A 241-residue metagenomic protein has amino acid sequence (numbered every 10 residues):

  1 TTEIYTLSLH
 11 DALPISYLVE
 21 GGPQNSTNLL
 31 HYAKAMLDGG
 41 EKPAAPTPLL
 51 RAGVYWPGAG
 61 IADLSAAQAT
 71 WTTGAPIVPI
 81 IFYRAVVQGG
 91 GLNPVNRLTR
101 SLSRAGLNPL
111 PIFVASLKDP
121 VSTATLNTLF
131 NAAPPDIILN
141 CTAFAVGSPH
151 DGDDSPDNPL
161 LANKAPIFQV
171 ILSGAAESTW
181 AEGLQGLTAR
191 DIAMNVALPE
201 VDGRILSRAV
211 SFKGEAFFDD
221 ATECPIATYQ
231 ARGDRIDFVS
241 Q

Functional and structural regions predicted by a protein language model:
T1-L13: Short, small-residue-biased leader/transition segments that mark boundaries at the very start of proteins
L7, I15-V19, P109-L117, I137-A143 (+1 more regions): A generic structural motif
N25-A75, Y229-Q241: Short N-terminal or domain-adjacent regulatory/targeting segments
T73-I77, F82, R97, L107 (+4 more regions): Hard-cation-handling environments
P79, Q88, T99, R104-A133 (+2 more regions): Metallocofactor- and cofactor-centric catalytic cores in central/energy metabolism, strongly enriched
A85-N96: Glycine- and acidic-residue-enriched helix-capping/strand-helix junction motifs
T128-E200: Phosphate/diphosphate-binding loops
G186-S240: Long, well-ordered, tryptophan-enriched scaffold segments
